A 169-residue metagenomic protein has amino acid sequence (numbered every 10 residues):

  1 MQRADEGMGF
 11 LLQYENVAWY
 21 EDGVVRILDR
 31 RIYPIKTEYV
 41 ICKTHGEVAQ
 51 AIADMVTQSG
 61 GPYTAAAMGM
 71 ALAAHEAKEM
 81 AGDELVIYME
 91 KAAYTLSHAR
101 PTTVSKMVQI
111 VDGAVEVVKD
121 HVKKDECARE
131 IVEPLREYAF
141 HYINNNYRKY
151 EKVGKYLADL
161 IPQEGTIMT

Functional and structural regions predicted by a protein language model:
A4-E6: N-terminal, leucine/charged-rich tether regions that mediate assembly and partner docking in large macromolecular
M8-D125: Long amphipathic alpha-helical segments
V108-T166: Ligand-binding beta-strand-loop-alpha-helix segment within the catalytic cores of soluble metabolic enzymes
T169: Conserved hydrophobic/aromatic pocket- or pore-lining residues that grip, position, or stack substrates in active sites
